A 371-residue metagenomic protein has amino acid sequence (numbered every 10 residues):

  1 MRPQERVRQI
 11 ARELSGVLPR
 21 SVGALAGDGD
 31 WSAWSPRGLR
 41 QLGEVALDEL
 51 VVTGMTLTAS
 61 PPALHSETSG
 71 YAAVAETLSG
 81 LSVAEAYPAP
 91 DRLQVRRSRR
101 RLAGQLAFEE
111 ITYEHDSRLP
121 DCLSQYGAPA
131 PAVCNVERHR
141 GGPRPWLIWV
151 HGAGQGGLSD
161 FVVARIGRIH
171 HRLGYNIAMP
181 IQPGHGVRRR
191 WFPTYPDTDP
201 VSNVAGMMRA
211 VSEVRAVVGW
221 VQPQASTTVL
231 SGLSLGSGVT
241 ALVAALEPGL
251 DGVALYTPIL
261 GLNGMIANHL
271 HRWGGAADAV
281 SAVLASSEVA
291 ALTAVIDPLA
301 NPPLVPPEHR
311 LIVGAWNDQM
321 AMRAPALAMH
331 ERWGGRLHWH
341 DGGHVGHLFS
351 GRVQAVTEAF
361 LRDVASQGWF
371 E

Functional and structural regions predicted by a protein language model:
M1-L119, E371: N-terminal targeting or regulatory segments adjacent to alpha/beta-hydrolase or S9 domains
S124-W191: Short, surface-exposed "cap/lid" segments of acyl-processing enzymes
W191-P193, D197-P223: Alpha/beta-hydrolase active-site loop
S231-T240: Gly/Ala-rich beta-loop-alpha elbow adjacent to hydrolase catalytic centers
L242-S287, W339: Hydrolase active-site cap/lid region
V305-P306, L311-G314: Short beta-strand/loop motif that positions the catalytic acidic residue of the alpha/beta-hydrolase fold
Q319-P325: Conserved alpha/beta-hydrolase "acid-adjacent" motif
G342-A355: Catalytic histidine-centered segment of alpha/beta-hydrolase-like enzymes
